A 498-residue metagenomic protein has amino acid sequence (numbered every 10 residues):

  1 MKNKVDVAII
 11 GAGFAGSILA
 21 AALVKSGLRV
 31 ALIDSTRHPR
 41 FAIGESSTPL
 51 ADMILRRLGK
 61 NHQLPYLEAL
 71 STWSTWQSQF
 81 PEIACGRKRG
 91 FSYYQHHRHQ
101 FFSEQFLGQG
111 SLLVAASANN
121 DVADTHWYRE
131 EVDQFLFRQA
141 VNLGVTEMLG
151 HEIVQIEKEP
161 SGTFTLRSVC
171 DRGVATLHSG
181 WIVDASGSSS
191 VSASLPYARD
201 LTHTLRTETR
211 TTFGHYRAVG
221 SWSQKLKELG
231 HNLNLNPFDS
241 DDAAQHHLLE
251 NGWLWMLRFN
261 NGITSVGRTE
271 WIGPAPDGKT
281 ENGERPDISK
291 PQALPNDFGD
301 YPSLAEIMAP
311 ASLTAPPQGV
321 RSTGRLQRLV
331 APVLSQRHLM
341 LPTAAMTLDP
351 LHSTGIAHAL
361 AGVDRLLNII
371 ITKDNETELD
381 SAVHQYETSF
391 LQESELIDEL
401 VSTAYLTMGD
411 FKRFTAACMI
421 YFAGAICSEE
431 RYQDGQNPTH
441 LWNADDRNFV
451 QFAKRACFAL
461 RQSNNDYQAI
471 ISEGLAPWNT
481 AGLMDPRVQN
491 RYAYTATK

Functional and structural regions predicted by a protein language model:
K2-G13, A31: Beta1/beta-strand and adjacent pyrophosphate-binding region of the FAD-binding site in flavoprotein oxidoreductases
G16-S17: N-terminal Rossmann-fold NAD(P) dinucleotide-binding loop
V24-E45: Glycine-rich FAD pyrophosphate-binding loop
R40-F102: N-terminal FAD cofactor-binding segment of flavoenzymes
S117-Q139: Short beta-strand to alpha-helix junction loop
F135-S303, V363: Predominantly flavin-linked oxidoreductase catalytic cores and closely associated redox partners
E250-L254, R258-N260, I272-V401: FAD/FMN-dependent oxidoreductases across multiple families
I369-K498: C-terminal helical "tail/cap" subdomain of flavin- and related membrane-associated enzymes
